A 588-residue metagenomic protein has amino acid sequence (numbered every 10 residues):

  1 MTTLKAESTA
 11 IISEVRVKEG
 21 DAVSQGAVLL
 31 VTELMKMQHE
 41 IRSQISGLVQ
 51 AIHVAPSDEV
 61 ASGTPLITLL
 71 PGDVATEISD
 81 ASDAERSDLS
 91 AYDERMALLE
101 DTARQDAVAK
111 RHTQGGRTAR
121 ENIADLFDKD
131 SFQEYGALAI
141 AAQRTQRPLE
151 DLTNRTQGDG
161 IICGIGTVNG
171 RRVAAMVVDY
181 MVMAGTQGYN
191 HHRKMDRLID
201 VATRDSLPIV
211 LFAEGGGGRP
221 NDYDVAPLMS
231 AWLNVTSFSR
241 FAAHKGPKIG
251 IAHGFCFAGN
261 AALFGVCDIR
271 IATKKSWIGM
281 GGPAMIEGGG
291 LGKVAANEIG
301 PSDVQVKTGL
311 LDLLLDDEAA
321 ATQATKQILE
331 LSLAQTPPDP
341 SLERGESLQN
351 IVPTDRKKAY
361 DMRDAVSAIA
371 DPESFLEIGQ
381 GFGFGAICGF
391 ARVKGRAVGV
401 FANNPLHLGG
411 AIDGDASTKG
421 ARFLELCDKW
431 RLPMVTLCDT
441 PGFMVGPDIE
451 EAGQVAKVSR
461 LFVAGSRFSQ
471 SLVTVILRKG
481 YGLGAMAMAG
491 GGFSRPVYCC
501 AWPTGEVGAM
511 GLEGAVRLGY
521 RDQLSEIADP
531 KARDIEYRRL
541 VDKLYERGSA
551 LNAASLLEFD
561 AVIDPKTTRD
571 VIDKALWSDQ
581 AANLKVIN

Functional and structural regions predicted by a protein language model:
M1, D21-A22, T32, M37-Q38 (+2 more regions): Short, positively charged
M1-E14, V28-S46, S239-A242: Short beta-strand-turn/beta-hairpin segments enriched in glycine/proline and small hydrophobics that form edge-strand
E7-A22, I45-S46, Q50-D58: Short histidine-centered loop motifs in beta-beta connectors
V23-R42, A61-E77: Short hydrophobic beta/alpha edge segments that flank linear recognition/processing sites
E59-L66, I209-V210, V266: Hydrophobic or amphipathic alpha-helical targeting/insertion segments
V74-N588: Ligand-binding clefts of soluble mixed alpha/beta catalytic domains
